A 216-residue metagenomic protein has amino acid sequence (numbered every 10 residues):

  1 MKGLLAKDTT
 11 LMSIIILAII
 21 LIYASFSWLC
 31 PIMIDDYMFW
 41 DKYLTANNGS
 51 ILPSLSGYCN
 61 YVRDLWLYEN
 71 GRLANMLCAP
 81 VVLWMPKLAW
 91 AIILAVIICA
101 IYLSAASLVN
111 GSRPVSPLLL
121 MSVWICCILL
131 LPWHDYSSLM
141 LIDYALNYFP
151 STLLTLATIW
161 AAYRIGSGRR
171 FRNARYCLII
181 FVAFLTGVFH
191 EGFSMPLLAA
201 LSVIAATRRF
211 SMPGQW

Functional and structural regions predicted by a protein language model:
M1-I22: Start-transfer (signal-anchor) and selected internal transmembrane alpha helices of multi-pass inner/ER membrane
I22-L67, A79-P80, Y148: Extracytoplasmic loop-helix module adjacent to an early transmembrane segment
W84-A100: Loop-to-helix entry region of an early transmembrane alpha helix in multi-pass inner-membrane enzymes
A95-P114, A157: Transmembrane-helix motifs of polytopic, lipid-linked glycan transferases
L118-Y163, H190: Membrane-interface micro-motifs in multi-pass membrane enzymes
R164-F184, P213-W216: Short hydrophobic alpha-helices at membrane interfaces in multi-pass membrane enzymes
R175-E191, L197, S202: Membrane-interface alpha helices of multi-pass inner-membrane proteins
P196-W216: Perimembrane helix-loop-helix junctions
